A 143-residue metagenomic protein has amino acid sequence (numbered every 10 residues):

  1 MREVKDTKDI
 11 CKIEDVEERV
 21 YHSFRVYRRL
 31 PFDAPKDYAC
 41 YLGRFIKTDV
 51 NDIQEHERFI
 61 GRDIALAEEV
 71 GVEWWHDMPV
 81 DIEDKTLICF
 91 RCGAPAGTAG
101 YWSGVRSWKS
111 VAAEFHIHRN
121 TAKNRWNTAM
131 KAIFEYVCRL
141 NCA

Functional and structural regions predicted by a protein language model:
M1-D77, K109-S110, E135-A143: N-terminal interaction/assembly modules
D15, R19, E83-L87, R125: Residue-level detector of well-ordered alpha-helical segments, enriched for hydrophobic/aromatic packing positions
H76-T86, A94: Short helix-coil-helix linker/hinge
P95-H118: Helix-turn-helix DNA-binding module
A113-R139: DNA-recognition helix of helix-turn-helix
